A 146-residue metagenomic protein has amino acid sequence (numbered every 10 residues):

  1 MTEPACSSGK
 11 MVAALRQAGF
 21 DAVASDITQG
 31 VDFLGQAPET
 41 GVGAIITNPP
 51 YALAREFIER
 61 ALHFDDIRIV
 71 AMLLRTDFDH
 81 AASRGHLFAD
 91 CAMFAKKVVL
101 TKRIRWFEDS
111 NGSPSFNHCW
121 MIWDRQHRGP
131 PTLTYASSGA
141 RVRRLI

Functional and structural regions predicted by a protein language model:
M1-I146: Class I S-adenosyl-L-methionine-dependent methyltransferase catalytic core
